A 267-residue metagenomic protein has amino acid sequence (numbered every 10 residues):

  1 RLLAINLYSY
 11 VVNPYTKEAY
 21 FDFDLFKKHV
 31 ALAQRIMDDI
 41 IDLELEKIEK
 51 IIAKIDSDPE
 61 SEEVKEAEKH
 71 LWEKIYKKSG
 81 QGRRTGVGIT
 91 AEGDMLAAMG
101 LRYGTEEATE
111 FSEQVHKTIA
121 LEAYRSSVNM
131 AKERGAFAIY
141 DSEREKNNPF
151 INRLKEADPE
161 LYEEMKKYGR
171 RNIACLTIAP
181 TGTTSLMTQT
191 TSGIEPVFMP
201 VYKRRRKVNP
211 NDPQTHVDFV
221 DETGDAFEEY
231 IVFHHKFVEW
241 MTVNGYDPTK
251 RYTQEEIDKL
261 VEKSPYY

Functional and structural regions predicted by a protein language model:
R1-Y267: Long, C-terminal-biased catalytic regions of enzyme "large/alpha" subunits
